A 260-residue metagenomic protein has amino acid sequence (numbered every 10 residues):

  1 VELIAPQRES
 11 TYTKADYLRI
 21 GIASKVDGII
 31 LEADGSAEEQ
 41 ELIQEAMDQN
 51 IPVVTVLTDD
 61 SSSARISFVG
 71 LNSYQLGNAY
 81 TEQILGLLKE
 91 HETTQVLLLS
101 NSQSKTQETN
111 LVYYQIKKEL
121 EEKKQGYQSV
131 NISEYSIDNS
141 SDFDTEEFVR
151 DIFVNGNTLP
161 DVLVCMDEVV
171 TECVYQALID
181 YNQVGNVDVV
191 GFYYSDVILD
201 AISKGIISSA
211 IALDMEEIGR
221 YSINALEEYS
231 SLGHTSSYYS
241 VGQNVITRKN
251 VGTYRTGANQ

Functional and structural regions predicted by a protein language model:
V1-S10, Q95-L98, E119-F143: Short beta-strand elements in bilobed, periplasmic/extracellular small-molecule ligand-binding domains
L3, I66-S67, T94-K105: Short beta-strand segments enriched in small/hydrophobic residues
T13, L76-Y80, Q107-Q128, D144 (+3 more regions): Short, solvent-exposed amphipathic alpha-helices that sit in or adjacent to ligand/effector-binding or catalytic
L18-R19, A23, G28-M47, I116 (+1 more regions): Hydrophobic alpha-helical
S24-G28, D48-V53, A64, H91-Q95 (+4 more regions): Loop/turn elements at helix/coil->beta-strand transitions in domains of secreted/extracellular proteins
A37-Q75, S195-S203, I207: Flexible loop/hinge segments that line or gate small-molecule binding clefts
F68-V96, F143-E146, Y194-I198, L213-S231: Hydrophobic alpha-helical segments within soluble ligand-binding/sensing domains
Y194, D214-Q260: Hinge/cleft segment of the Venus flytrap/periplasmic-binding protein
